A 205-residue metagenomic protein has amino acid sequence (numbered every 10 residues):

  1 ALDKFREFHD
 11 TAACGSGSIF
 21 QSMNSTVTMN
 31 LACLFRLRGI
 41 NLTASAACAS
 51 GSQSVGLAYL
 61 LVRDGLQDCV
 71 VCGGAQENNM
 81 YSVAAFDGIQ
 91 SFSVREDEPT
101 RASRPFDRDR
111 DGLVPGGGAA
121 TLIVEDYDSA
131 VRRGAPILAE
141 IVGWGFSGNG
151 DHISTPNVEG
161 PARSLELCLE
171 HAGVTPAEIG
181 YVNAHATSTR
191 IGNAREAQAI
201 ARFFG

Functional and structural regions predicted by a protein language model:
A1-L57, I89-V114, A197-G205: Conserved catalytic cysteine-centered active-site region of acyl-thioester-dependent Claisen-condensing enzymes
S25-M29, C33, G56, L60 (+8 more regions): Residues on a specific face of well-ordered alpha-helices
L31, G51, A58, F86 (+5 more regions): Conserved small-residue
L37, A47-S50, A75-N78, D128-S129 (+1 more regions): Short acidic/polar capping segments at secondary-structure boundaries
N41-A46, Q67-A75, P136-W144, A177-A184: Beta-strand segments within the central parallel beta-sheet cores of soluble alpha/beta enzyme folds
G65, E125-S129, F204: Short loop segments at secondary-structure junctions
L66-D111, W144-V158, A184-A194: Acyl-CoA/ACP chain-elongation machinery
D97-V174, G180-Y181: Condensing-enzyme catalytic core mediating Claisen C-C bond formation in acyl metabolism
